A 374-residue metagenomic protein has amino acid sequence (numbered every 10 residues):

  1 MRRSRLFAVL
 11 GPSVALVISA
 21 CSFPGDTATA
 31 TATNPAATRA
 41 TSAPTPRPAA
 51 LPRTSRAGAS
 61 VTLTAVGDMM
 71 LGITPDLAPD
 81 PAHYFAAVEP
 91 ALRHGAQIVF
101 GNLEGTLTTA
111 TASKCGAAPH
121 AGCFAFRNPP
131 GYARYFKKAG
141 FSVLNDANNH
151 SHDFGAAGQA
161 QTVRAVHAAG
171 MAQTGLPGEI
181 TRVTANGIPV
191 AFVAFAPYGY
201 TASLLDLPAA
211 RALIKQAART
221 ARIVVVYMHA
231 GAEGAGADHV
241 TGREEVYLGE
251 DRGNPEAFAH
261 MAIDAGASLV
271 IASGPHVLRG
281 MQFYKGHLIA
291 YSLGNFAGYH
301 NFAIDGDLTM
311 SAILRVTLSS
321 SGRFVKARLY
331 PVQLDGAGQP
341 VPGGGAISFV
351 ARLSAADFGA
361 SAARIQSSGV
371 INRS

Functional and structural regions predicted by a protein language model:
M1-V14: N-terminal export and membrane-targeting signals
I18-A20: C-terminal motif of bacterial Sec signal peptides marking the signal peptidase cleavage site
S22-S374: Acidic, metal/ion-coordinating pockets
